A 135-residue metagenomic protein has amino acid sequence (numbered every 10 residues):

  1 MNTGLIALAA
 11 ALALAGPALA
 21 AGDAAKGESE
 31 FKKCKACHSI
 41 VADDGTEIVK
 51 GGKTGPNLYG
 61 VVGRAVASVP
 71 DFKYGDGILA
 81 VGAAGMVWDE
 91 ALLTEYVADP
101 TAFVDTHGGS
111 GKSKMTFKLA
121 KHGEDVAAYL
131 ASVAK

Functional and structural regions predicted by a protein language model:
M1-A7: Bacterial N-terminal signal peptides that target proteins for export
A7-A15: Bacterial N-terminal signal peptides
G16-A21: Sec/Tat signal peptide C-region and signal peptidase I cleavage site
G22-A24, E28-M86, P100-G109, V133-K135: Periplasmic/extracellular electron-transfer cofactor-ligation site, primarily the c-type cytochrome heme-c attachment
M86-K135: C-terminal capping alpha-helices of c-type cytochrome domains
